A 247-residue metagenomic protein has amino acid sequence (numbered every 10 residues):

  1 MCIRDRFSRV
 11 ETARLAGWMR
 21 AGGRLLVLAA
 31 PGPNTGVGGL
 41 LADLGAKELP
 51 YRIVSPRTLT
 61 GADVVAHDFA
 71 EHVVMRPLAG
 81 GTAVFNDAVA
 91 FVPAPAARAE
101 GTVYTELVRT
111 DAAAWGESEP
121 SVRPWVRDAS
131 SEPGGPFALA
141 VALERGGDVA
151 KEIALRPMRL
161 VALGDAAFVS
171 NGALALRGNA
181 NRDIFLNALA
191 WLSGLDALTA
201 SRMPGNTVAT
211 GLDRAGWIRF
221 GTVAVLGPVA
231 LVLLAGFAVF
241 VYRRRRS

Functional and structural regions predicted by a protein language model:
R4-A197: Acidic, S/T/G-rich, low-cysteine, solvent-exposed domains in lumenal/extracellular/periplasmic regions of secretory
E132, A224-V225: Generic N-terminal simple sequence motifs
L198-A224: Short, aromatic-rich amphipathic segments at membrane interfaces that lie adjacent to a transmembrane helix or signal
P228-R243: Alpha-helical transmembrane segments
R245-S247: Short, charged juxtamembrane terminal tails flanking transmembrane helices
